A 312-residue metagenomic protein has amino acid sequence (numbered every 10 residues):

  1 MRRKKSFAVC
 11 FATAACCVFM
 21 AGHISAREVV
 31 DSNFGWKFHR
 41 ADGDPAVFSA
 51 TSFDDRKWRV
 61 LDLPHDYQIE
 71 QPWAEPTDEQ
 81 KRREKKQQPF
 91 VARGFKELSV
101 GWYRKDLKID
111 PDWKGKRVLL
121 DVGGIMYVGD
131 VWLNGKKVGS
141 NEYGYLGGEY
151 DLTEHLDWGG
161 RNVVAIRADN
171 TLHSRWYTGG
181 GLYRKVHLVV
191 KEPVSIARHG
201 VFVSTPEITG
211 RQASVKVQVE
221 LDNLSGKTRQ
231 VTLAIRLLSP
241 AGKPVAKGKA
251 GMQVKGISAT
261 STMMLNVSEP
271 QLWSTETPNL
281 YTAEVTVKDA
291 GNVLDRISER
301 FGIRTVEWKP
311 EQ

Functional and structural regions predicted by a protein language model:
C10-F19: Bacterial N-terminal signal peptides
A26-D121, Y177-L182, V194, K309-E311: Extended carbohydrate-recognition surfaces in non-catalytic/accessory domains of CAZymes and lectin-like proteins
H39-A41, R93-H199, L224-S225, F301: Accessory beta-strand-rich segments of carbohydrate-active enzymes
G43, G200-V201, E284-Q312: N-terminal carbohydrate-binding accessory modules
W113-R117, L156-R161, R175-W176, T228 (+2 more regions): Short glycine/proline/serine/threonine-rich loop/turn segments at secondary-structure transition edges
L133, Q212-Q253, A259-M263: Beta-strand-rich binding/interaction modules
L146-E149, G256-V267: Aromatic sugar-binding surface patches on proteins that engage polysaccharides or sugar-phosphate polymers
I166, I235, A283-V285: Hydrophobic/tyrosine-rich beta-strand signature of extracellular beta-sandwich/beta-rich modules, prominently
